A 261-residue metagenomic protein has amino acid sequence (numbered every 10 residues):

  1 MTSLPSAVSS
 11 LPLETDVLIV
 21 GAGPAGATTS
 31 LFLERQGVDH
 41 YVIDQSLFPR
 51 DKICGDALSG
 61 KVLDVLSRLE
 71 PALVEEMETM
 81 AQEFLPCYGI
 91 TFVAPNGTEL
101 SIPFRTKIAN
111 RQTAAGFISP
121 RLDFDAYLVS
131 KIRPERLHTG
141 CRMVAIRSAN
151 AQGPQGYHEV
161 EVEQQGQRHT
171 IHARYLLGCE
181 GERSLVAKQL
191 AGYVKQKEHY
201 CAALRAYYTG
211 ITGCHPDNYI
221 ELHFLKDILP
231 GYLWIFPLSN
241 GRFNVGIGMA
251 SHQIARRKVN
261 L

Functional and structural regions predicted by a protein language model:
S9-A25: Beta1/beta-strand and adjacent pyrophosphate-binding region of the FAD-binding site in flavoprotein oxidoreductases
A22-A25, T29-S30, E34: Small-residue (primarily alanine) positions within well-ordered alpha-helices, especially packing/interaction faces
L31, R35, D64, S130 (+1 more regions): Short, well-ordered alpha-helices that flank and scaffold nucleotide-derived cofactor binding pockets
E34-C54: Glycine-rich FAD pyrophosphate-binding loop
L63-F124: A conserved beta-strand/loop capping segment in the N-terminal third of enzymes that catalyze redox or closely related
V65, F124-R136: N-terminal Rossmann-like dinucleotide/flavin-binding domain of flavoprotein oxidoreductases that bind FAD/FMN
K131-L261: Predominantly flavin-linked oxidoreductase catalytic cores and closely associated redox partners
